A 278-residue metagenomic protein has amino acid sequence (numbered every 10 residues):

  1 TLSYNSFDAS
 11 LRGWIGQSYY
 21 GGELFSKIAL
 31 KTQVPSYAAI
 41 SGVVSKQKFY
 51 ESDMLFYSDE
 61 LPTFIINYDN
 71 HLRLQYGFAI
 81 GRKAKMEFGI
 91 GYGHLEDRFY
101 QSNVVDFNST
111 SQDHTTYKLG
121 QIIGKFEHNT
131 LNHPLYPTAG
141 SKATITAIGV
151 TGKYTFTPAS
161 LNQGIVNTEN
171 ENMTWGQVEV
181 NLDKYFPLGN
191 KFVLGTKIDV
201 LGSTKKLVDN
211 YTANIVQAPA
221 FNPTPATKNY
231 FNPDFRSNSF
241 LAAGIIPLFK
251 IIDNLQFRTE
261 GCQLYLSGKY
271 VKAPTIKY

Functional and structural regions predicted by a protein language model:
T1-L131, P219-F221, P233-L241, L255-T259: Gram-negative/organellar outer-membrane beta-barrel architecture
E23-K27, Y50-S58, R98-D106, P137-A139 (+3 more regions): Outer-membrane beta-barrel translocator domains and adjoining extracellular loop/strand segments of Gram-negative
K46-K48, H94-E96, T151-K153, G202-K206 (+1 more regions): Feature marks short, surface-exposed loop/turn motifs that line or immediately flank catalytic pockets and channel
Q112, L119-I252, F257-C262: C-terminal outer-membrane beta-barrel translocator/porin domains of Gram-negative envelope proteins and their
Q256-K277: C-terminal/domain-terminus segments
